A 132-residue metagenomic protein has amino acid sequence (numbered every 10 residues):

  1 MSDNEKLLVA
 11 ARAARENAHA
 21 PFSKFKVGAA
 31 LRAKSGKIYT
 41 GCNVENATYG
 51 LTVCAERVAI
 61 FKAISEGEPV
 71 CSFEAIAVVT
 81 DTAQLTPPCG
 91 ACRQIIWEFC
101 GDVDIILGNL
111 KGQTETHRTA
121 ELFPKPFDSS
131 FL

Functional and structural regions predicted by a protein language model:
S2-A20, C71-L132: C-terminal binding/interaction regions
A11, A29-A30, A59, A63: Small-residue (primarily alanine) positions within well-ordered alpha-helices, especially packing/interaction faces
S23, L51-A55, Q84, P88: Generic, well-ordered alpha-helical segments
K24-A33: Short beta-strand scaffold segments in enzyme catalytic cores
C42-V58: Compact, glycine-rich, soluble single-domain proteins
C54-E56, K62-E68: Active-site- and interface-proximal helix/loop "cap" or "latch" segments in soluble metabolic and energy-transducing
